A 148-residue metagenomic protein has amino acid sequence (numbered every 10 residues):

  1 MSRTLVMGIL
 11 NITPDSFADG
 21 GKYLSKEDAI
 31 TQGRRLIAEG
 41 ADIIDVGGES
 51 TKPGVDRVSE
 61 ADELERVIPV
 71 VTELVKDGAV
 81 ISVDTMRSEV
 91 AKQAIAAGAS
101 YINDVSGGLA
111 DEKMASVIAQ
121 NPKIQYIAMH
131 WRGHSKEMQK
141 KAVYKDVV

Functional and structural regions predicted by a protein language model:
M1-F17: N-terminal amphipathic alpha-helix/helix-capping segment at the start of soluble metabolic enzymes
M1-S2, E27-D42, A110-N121: Short amphipathic alpha-helices and their capping/turn segments at secondary-structure boundaries
V6, D56-V83, E89-K92, A119-I127 (+1 more regions): Alpha-helix-loop-beta-strand connector modules within alpha/beta enzyme cores
L10, L36, G40, I44 (+4 more regions): Conserved, mostly hydrophobic/aromatic
I12-S16, T51-G54, A97, V105-V148: Conserved anion-binding
F17-A18, D42-V70: Glycine-rich, proline-tolerant flexible connector loops at the mouths of alpha/beta enzymes
A18-R35, D62-E65, G107-E112, V148: Glycine-rich anion/phosphate-binding loops
G21-K26, G54-A61, K140-Y144: Short glycine-enriched, charge-decorated loop/helix-capping segments at active-site entrances that position
